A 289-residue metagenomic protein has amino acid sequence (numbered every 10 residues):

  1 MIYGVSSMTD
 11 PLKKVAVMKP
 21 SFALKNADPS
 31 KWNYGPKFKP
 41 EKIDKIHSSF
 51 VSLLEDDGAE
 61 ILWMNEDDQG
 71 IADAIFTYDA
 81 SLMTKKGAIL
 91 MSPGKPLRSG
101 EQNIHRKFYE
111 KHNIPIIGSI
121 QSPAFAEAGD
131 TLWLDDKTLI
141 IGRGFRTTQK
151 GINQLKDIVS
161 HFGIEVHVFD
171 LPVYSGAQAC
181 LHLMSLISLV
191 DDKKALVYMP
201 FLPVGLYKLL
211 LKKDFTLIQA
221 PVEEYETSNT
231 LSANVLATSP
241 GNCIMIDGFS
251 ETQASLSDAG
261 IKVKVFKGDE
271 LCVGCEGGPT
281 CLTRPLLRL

Functional and structural regions predicted by a protein language model:
M1-L289: The feature marks the mature, well-folded catalytic cores of soluble enzymes
